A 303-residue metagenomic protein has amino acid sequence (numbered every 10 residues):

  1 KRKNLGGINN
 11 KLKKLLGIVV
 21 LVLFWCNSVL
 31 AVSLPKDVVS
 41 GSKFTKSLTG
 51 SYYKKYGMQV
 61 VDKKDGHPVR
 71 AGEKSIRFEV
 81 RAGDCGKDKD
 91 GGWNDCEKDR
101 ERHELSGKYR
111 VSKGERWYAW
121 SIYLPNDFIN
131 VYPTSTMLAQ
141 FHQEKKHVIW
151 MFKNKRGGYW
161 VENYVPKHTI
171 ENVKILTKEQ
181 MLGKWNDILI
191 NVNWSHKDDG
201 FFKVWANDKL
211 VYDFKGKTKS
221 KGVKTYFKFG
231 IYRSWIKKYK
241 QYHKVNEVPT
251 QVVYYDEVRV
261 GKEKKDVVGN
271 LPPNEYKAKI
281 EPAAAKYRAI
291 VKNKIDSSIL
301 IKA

Functional and structural regions predicted by a protein language model:
K1-L12: N-terminal secretory signal peptides that target proteins for export/translocation
I8, C26, A283-A284, K294: Short helical patches
L12-A31: Classical Sec-dependent N-terminal signal peptides that target proteins to the secretory pathway
G17, S28, E281-P282, K286 (+1 more regions): Short, intrinsically disordered, low-complexity terminal segments
V20-L21, D84, I295: Enrichment for repetitive, rod-forming helical segments
A31-Y287: Low-complexity, Ser/Thr/Pro/Gly-rich disordered linker/stalk regions
A289-L300: Beta-rich interaction/scaffold domains
